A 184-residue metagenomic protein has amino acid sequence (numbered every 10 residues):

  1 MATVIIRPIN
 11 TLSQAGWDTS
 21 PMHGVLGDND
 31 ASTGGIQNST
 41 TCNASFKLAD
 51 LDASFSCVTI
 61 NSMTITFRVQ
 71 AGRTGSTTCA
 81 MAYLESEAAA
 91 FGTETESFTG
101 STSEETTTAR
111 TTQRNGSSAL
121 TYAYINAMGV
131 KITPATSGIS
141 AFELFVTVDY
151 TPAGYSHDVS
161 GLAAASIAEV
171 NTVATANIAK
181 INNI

Functional and structural regions predicted by a protein language model:
M1-I184: Disulfide-rich extracellular domains of secreted proteins
